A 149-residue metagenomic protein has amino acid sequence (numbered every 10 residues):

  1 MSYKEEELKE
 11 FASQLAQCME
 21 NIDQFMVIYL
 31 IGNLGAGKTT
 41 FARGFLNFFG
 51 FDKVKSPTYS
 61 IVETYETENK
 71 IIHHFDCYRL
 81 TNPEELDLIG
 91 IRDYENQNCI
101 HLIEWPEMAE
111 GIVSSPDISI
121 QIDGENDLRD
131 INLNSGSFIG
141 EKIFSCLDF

Functional and structural regions predicted by a protein language model:
M1-C18: N-terminal pre-Walker A segment at the start of P-loop NTPase domains
C18-F25: Phosphate-binding P-loop
V27-Y29: Short hydrophobic/aromatic beta-strand immediately N-terminal to the Walker A/P-loop
I31-N33: P-loop (Walker A) phosphate-binding loop of NTP-binding proteins
K38: Conserved lysine of the Walker
F51-E66: Short beta-strand-centered segment that lines the nucleotide-binding/catalytic pocket of NTP-utilizing
T81-E84, R92-F149: Short phosphate-coordinating micro-motif centered on Lys-Gly-acidic
